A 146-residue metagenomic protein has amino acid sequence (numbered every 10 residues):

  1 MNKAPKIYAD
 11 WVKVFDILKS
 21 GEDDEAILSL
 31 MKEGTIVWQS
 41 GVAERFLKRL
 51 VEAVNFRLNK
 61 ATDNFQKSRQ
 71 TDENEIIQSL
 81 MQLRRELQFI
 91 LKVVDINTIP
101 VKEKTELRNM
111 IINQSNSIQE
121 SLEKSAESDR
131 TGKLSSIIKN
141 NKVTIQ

Functional and structural regions predicted by a protein language model:
M1, I145-Q146: Short intrinsically disordered terminal tails
M1-L30: N-terminal leader/targeting peptides and immediately adjacent processing regions
K19-T144: Long, low-complexity or tandemly repetitive, helically biased scaffold regions used for multimeric assembly/adhesion
